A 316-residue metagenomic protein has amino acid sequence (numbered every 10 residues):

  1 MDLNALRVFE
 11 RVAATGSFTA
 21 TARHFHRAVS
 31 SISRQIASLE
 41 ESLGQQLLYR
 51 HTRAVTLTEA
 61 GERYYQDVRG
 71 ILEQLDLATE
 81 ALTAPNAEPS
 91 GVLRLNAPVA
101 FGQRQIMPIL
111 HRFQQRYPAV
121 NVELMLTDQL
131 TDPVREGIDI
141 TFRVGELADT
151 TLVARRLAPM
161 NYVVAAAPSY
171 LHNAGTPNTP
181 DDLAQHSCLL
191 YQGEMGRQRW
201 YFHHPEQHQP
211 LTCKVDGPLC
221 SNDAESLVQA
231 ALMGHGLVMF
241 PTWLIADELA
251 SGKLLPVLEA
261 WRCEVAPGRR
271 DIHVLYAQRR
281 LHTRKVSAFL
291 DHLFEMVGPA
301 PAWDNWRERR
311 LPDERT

Functional and structural regions predicted by a protein language model:
R11-H26: Short helix-boundary/capping micro-motifs
A28, Q35-S38, I109: Residues within the DNA-recognition helix of helix-turn-helix
E40-L57, L254: A short LG(V/I)-centered, amphipathic sequence patch enriched for acidic residue(s) preceding the LG motif
T52-V55, E62, E73-N96: Short helix-loop hinge/linker segments at domain boundaries
Q66, A119, A246, S251 (+1 more regions): C-terminal effector-binding regulatory domain of bacterial HTH transcription factors
S90-V153, A158, W306-T316: Central regulatory/effector-binding core of bacterial HTH transcription factors
R116, M125-S221: Acidic, Gly/Pro-rich loop/turn segments at junctions of secondary structure
T212-V265, V274-Y276, P299, W303: Hydrophobic hinge/microswitch elements
